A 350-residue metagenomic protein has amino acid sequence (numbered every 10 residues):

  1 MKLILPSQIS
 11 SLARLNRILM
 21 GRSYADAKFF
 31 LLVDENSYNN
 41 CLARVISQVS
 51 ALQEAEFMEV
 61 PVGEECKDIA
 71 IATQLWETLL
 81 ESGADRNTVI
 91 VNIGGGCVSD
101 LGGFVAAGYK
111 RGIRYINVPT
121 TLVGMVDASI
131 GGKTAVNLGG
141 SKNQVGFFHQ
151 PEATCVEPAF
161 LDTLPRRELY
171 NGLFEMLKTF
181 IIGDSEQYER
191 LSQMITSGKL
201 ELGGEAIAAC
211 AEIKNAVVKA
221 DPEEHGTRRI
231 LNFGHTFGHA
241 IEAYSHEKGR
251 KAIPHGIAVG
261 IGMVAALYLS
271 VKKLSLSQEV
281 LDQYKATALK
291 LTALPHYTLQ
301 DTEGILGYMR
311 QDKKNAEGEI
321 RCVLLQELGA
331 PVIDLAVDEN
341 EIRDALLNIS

Functional and structural regions predicted by a protein language model:
M1-V89: ATP/NTP phosphate-donor binding region
V62-G63, I93-G95, F233-G234: Glycine-rich beta-strand-to-loop/alpha-helix junction loops that act as flexible
I93-G95, P119, I253-A258: Active-site nucleophile and cofactor-binding loops and adjacent substrate-binding regions of central metabolic enzymes
C97-F104, M125, A240: Short glycine/serine/threonine-rich phosphate/pyrophosphate-binding segments that cradle anionic phosphate groups
F104-T196: A glycine/threonine-rich phosphate-anchoring loop and its flanking beta-alpha core in nucleotide/phosphate-binding
F174-M176, L276-S350: C-terminal charged capping/lid subdomain of soluble metabolic enzymes
R190-E303: Active-site segments that bind and position negatively charged phosphate/pyrophosphate groups
